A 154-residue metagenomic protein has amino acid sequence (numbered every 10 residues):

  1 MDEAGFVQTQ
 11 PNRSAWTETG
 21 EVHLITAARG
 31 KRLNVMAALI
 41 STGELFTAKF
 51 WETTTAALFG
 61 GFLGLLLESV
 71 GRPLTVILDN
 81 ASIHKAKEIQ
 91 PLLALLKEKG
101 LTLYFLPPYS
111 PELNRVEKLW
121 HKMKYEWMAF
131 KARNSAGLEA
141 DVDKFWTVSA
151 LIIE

Functional and structural regions predicted by a protein language model:
M1-E154: Short functional hotspots at interaction and active-site rims
